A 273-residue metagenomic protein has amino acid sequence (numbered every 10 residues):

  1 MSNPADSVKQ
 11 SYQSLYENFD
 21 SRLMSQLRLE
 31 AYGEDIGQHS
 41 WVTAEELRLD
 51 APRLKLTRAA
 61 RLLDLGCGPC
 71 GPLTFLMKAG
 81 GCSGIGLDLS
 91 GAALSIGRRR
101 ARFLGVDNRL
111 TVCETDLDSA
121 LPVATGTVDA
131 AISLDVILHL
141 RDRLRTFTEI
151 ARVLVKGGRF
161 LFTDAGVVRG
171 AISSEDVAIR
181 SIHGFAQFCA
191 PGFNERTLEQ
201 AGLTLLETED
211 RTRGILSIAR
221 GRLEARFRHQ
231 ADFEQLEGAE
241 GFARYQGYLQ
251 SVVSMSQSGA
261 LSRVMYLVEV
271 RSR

Functional and structural regions predicted by a protein language model:
M1-E30: N-terminal, positively charged/glycine-rich alpha-helical extensions of SAM-dependent methyltransferases
S40-R58: Conserved alpha-helix/loop element of class I SAM-dependent methyltransferases that forms part of the SAM/SAH-binding
R61-L65, P69-S119: Class I SAM-dependent methyltransferase SAM/SAH-binding core
L121-A130: A short acidic, Gly/Pro-enriched loop at the edge of an enzyme's catalytic core that lines a small-molecule cofactor
L144-R159: A short glycine-rich, Lys/Arg-flanked "PGG" loop and its adjoining helix->strand segment in the class I
A165-F185: Short, glycine-/aromatic-enriched active-site segment of Class I SAM-dependent methyltransferases
Q187-G202: Short alpha-helix
E207-R273: Conserved Class I S-adenosyl-L-methionine
